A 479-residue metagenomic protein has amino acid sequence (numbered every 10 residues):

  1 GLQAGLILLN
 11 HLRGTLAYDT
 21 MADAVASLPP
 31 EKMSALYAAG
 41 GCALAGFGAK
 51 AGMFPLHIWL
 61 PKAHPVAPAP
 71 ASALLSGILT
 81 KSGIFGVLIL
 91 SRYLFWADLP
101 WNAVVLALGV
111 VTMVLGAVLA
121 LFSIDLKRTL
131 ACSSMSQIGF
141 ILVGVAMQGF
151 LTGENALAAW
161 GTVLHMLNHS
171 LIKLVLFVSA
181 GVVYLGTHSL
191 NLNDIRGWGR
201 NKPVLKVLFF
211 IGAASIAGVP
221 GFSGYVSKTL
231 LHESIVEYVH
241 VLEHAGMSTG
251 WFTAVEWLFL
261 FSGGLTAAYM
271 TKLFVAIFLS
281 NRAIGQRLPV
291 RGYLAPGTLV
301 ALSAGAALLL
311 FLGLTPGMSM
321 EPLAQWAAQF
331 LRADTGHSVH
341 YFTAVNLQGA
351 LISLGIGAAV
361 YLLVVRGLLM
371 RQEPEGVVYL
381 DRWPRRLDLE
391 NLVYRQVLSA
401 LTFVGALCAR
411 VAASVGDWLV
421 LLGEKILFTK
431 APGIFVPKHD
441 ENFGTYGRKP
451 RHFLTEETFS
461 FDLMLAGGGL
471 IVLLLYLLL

Functional and structural regions predicted by a protein language model:
G1-Y293, L314: Hydrophobic transmembrane alpha-helices and their helix-loop junctions in integral membrane proteins
L2-Q3, A306-L310, I352-R366, L470-L474: Hydrophobic core of alpha-helical transmembrane segments in multi-pass integral membrane proteins
Q3-A17, V290-G297, L314-M318, P322-F330 (+2 more regions): Membrane-embedded and interfacial regions of multi-pass energy-transducing membrane proteins
K173, G264, A268-T271, G355-P374: Hydrophobic alpha-helical membrane-embedded segments
K202-F209, G292-A307, F459-L465: Alpha-helical transmembrane segments and their helix-start/interface "positive-inside/aromatic belt" motifs in integral
G212, G297-G313, A333, I356 (+1 more regions): Hydrophobic membrane-spanning alpha-helices of multi-pass integral membrane proteins
S215-L230, A306-A327, V411, I471-L478: Alpha-helical transmembrane segments and their membrane-interface junctions in multi-pass membrane proteins
S319-A350, L368-L479: Aromatic-capped, Gly/Pro-kinked transmembrane alpha-helices
